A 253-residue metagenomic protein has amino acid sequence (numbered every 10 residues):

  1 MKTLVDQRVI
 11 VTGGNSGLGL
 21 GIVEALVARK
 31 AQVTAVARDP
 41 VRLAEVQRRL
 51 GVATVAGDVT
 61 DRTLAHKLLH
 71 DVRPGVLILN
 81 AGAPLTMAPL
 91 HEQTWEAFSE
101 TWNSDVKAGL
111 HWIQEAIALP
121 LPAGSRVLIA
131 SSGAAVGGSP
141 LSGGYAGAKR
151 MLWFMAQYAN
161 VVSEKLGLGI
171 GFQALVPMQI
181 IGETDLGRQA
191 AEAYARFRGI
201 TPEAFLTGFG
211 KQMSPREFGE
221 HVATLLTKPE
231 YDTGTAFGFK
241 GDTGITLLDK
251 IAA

Functional and structural regions predicted by a protein language model:
T12, P74-G82, D105, I129 (+1 more regions): Rossmann-fold scaffold of SDR-type NAD(P)-dependent oxidoreductases
N15-S16: Conserved glycine-rich cofactor-binding loop
R49-R62: Rossmann-fold cofactor-recognition segment
H91-L110, L128, L152: Catalytic Tyr-X3-Lys loop
W102-G109, P140, A148, K211: Short alpha-helix in the Rossmann-fold core of NAD(P)-dependent oxidoreductases
S104-S125, V161: Amphipathic alpha-helical dimer-interface segment in Rossmann-like NAD(P)H-dependent oxidoreductases
R126-L166, V176-T184, R188: Catalytic loop of short-chain dehydrogenase/reductase
A195-I251: C-terminal helical subdomain
